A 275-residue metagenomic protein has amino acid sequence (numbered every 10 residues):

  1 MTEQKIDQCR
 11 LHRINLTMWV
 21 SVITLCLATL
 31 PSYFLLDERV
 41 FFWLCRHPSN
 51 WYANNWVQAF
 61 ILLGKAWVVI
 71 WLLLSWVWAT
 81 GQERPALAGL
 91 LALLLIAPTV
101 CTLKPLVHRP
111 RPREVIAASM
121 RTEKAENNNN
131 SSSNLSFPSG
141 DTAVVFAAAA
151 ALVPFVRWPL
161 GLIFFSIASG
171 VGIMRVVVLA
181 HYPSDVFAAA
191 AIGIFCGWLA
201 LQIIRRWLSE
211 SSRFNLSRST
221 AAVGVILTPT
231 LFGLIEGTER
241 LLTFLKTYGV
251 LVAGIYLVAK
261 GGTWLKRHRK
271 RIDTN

Functional and structural regions predicted by a protein language model:
M1-W71, T102-N130, L265-N275: N-terminal transmembrane-helix/juxtamembrane module of multi-pass inner/ER membrane proteins
D7-M18, A79-G89, R157-P159: Membrane-interface helix-loop-helix junctions at transmembrane boundaries of multi-pass membrane enzymes, predominantly
V22-L27, I70, G89, L93-A97 (+3 more regions): Alpha-helical transmembrane spans of integral membrane proteins, capturing the lipid-embedded, hydrophobic core of TM
A28-T29, I96-V100, K104, V171 (+1 more regions): Alpha-helical transmembrane segments of multipass membrane proteins
L35-D37, T80-G81, V107-H108, V178-Y182: Short helix-capping/hinge motifs at transmembrane helix termini and TM-loop junctions
R46-L62, L90-L93, D185-A190, I194 (+1 more regions): Loop-to-helix transition at the N-terminal end of transmembrane alpha-helices
L74-T102: Interfacial segments of alpha-helical transmembrane regions
E123-R269: Membrane-embedded catalytic cores of phosphoryl/pyrophosphoryl-handling enzymes
